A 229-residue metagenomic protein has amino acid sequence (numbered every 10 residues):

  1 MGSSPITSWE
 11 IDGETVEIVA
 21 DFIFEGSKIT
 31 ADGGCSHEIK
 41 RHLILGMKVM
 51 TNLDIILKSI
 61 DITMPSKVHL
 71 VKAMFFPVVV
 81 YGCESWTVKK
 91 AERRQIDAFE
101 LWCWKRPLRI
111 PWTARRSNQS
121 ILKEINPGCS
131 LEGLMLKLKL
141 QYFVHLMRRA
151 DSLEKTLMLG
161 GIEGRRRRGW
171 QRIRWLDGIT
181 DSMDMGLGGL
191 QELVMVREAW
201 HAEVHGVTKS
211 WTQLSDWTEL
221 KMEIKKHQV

Functional and structural regions predicted by a protein language model:
M1-V229: Short linear motifs embedded in intrinsically disordered, charge-biased segments
